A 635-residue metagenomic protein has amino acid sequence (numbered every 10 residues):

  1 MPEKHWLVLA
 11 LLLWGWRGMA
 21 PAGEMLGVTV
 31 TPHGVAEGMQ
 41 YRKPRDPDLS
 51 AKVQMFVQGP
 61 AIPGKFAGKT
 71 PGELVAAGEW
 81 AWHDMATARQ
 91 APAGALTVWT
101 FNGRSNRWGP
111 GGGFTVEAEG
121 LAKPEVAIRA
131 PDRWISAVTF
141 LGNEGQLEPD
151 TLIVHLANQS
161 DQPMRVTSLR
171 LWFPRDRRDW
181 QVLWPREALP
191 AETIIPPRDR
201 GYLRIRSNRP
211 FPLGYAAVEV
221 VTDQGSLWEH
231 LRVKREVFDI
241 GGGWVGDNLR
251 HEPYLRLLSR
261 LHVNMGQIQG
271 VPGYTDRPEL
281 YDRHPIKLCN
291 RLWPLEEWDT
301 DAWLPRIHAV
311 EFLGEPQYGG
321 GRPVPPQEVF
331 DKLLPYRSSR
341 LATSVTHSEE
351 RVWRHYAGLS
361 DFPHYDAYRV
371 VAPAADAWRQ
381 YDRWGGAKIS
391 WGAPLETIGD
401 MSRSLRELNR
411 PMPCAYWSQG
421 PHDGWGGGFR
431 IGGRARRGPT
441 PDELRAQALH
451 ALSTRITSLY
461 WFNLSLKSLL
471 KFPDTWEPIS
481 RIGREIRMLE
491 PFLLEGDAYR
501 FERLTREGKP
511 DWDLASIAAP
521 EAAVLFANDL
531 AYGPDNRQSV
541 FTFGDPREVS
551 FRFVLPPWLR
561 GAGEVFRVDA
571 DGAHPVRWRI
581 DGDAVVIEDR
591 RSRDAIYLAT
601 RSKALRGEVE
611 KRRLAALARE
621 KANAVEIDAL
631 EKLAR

Functional and structural regions predicted by a protein language model:
L9-M19: Hydrophobic h-region of N-terminal signal peptides that target proteins for export in Gram-negative bacteria
G23, D46, G109-A118, G142-R165 (+4 more regions): Glycan-processing catalytic domains of CAZymes
T31-S50, T139-P149: Short, solvent-exposed loop/linker segments at the N-terminal edge of repeated beta-sheet extracellular domains
S50-I62, L156-D161: A short glycine/threonine-centered beta-strand motif
P63-W82, V166-P174, V182, G561-A570: Change to "...patches in solvent-exposed regions of secreted, membrane-anchored, or virion-exposed structural
G72-S105, R178-F211, V585-R593: Intrinsically disordered, low-complexity Pro/Gly/Ser/Thr-rich segments with frequent PxxP/GP/PP motifs and embedded
L121-D132, G225-V233, E608-L614: Edge beta-strands of extracellular beta-sandwich domains
D581-E626: C-terminal beta-strand-rich structural cap/linker in extracellular carbohydrate-active enzymes
